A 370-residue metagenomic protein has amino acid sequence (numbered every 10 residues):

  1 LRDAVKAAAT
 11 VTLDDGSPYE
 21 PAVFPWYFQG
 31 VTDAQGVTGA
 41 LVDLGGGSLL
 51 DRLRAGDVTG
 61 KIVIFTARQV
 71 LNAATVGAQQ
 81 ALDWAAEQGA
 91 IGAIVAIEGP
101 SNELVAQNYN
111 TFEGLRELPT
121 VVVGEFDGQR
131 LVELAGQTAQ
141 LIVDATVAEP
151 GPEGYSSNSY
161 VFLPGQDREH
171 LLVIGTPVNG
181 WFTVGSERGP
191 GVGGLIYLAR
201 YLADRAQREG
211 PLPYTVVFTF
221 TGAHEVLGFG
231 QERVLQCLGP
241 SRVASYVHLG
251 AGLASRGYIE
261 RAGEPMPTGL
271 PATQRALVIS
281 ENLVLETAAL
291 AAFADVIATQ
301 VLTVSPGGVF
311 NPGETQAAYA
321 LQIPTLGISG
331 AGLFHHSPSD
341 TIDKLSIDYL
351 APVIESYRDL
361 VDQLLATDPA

Functional and structural regions predicted by a protein language model:
L1-I62: Noncatalytic luminal/extracellular "stalk/propeptide" segments of secretory-pathway proteins
R2-A4, G124, Y155-N179: Acidic/His- and Gly-rich active-site-bordering loop/insert found across diverse amide/peptide-bond hydrolases
D43, K61-T66, G92-A96, T120-V122 (+8 more regions): Structural recognition of the beta-strand scaffold that forms the well-ordered cores of secreted hydrolase catalytic
G46-P100: A conserved hydrophobic secondary-structure block that centers on an alpha-helix together with its immediately flanking
L82, E87-A139, E187-G193, R200 (+2 more regions): Loop-rich non-cytosolic ectodomains and luminal regions
S159, H170-G228, Y357: Alpha-helical metal-binding/catalytic segments enriched in His/Glu/Asp
R168-E169, T221-G327: Metal-dependent peptidase/peptidase-like ectodomains
V216, L333-A370: His/Asp/Glu-rich mid-to-C-terminal helical/loop segments that flank catalytic regions of hydrolases
